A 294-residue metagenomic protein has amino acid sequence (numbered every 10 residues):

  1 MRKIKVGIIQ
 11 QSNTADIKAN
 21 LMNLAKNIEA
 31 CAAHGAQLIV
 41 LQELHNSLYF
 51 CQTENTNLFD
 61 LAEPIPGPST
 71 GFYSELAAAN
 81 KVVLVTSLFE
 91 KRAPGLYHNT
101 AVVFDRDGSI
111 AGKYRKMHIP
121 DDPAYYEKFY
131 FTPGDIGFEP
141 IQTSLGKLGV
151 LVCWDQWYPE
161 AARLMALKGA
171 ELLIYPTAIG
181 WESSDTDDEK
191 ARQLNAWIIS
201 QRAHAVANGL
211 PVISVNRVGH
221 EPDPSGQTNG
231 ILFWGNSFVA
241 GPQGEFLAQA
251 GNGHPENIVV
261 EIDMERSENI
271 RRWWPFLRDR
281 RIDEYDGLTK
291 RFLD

Functional and structural regions predicted by a protein language model:
K3-N13, N20, T100, K113 (+3 more regions): Active-site-proximal beta-strand elements of phosphoester/diester hydrolases
V6, V103-A111, F238-L247: Short, glycine-anchored, charge-dense loop/turn motifs used at functional sites
I17, K26-R106, K113, I179-L210: Cys-nucleophile CN-hydrolase/nitrilase-fold catalytic domain and related Cys-dependent amidase chemistry that acts on
A62-V85, K147, C153-N257: CN hydrolase (nitrilase-like) catalytic-core segments centered on the catalytic cysteine and neighboring Lys/Glu
T86-L88, T100-V103, E139, S237-V239 (+1 more regions): Short beta-strand scaffold segments in enzyme catalytic cores
K116-Y130, H254-R271: A short, polar/charged loop-to-alpha-helix boundary motif
A124-E139, Q156-Y158: Active-site glycine-rich loop that binds ribose-phosphate moieties when present
F138-K168, T177, S267-D294: Cysteine/selenocysteine-centered motifs that mediate thiol-based redox chemistry or coordinate metal-sulfur cofactors
